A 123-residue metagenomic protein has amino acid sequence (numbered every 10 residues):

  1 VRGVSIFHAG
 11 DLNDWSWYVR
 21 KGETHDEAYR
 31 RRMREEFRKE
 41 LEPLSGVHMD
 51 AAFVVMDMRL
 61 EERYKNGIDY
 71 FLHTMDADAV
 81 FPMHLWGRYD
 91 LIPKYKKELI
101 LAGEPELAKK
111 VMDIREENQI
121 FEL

Functional and structural regions predicted by a protein language model:
V1-H48, N118-L123: Core dinuclear metal-dependent hydrolase active-site scaffold
F7-D11, A28-R32, A51-R59, A79-W86 (+2 more regions): Active-site neighborhood of phospho(di)ester-bond hydrolases with catalytic His/Asp-centered motifs
G22-M33, V47, A51-F71: Active-site-proximal segments of metal-dependent phosphoesterases and phosphodiesterases across multiple
P43, L60, Y64-L123: Binuclear metal-ion centers of metallo-dependent hydrolases, dominated by the metallo-beta-lactamase
